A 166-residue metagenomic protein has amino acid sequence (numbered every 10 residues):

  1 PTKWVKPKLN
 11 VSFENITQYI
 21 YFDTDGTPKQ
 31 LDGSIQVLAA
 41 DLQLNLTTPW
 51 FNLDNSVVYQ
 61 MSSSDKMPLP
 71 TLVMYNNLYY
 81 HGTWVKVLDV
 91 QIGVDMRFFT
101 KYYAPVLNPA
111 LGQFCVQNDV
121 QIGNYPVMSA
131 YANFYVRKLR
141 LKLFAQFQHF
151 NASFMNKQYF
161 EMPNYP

Functional and structural regions predicted by a protein language model:
P1-P166: Exposed, low-structure sequence patches enriched in small/polar residues
